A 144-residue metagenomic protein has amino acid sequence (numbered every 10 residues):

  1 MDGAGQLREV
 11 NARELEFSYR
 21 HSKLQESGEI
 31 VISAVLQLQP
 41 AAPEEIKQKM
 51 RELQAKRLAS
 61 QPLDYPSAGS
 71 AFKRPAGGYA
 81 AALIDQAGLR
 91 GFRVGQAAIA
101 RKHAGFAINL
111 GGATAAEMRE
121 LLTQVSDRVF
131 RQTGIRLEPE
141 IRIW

Functional and structural regions predicted by a protein language model:
D2-G3, L7-E120, Q124-W144: Phosphate/pyrophosphate- and phosphate-bearing ligand-binding catalytic cores of soluble enzymes
